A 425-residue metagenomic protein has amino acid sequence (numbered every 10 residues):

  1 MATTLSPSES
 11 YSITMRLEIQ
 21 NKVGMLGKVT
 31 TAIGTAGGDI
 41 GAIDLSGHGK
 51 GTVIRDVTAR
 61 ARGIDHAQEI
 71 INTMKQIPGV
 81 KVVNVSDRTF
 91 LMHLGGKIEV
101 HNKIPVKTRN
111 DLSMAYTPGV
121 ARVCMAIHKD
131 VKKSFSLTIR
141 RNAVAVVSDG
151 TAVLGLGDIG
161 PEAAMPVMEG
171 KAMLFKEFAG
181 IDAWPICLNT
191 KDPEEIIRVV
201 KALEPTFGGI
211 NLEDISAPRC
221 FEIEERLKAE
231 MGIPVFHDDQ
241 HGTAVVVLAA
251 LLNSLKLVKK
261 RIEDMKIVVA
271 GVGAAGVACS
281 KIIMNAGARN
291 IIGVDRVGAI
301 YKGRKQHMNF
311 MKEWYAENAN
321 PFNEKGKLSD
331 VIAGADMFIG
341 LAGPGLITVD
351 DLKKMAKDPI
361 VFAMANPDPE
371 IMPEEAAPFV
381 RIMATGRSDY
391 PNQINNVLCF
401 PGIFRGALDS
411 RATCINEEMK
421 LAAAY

Functional and structural regions predicted by a protein language model:
M1-G96: A conserved regulatory-domain signal marking ACT and ACT-like small-molecule sensing domains and adjacent regulatory
M25-L26, T138, L154-L156, I196 (+7 more regions): Short glycine/serine/threonine-rich phosphate/pyrophosphate-binding segments that cradle anionic phosphate groups
P78, A179, E230-M231, G287 (+2 more regions): Short, structured coil segments at secondary-structure junctions
V82-M265: Glycine/serine-rich phosphate-binding loop and adjoining beta1-alpha1 elements at the start of nucleotide-handling
L154, I159-A179, M231, H237 (+1 more regions): Glycine-rich phosphate/diphosphate-binding loop of Rossmann-like nucleotide-binding domains
P234, D238-D239, V258-R261, A363-Y425: Adenosine-phosphate binding glycine-rich loop
K312-I382, R387-D389: Rossmann-like adenosine-cofactor binding region
